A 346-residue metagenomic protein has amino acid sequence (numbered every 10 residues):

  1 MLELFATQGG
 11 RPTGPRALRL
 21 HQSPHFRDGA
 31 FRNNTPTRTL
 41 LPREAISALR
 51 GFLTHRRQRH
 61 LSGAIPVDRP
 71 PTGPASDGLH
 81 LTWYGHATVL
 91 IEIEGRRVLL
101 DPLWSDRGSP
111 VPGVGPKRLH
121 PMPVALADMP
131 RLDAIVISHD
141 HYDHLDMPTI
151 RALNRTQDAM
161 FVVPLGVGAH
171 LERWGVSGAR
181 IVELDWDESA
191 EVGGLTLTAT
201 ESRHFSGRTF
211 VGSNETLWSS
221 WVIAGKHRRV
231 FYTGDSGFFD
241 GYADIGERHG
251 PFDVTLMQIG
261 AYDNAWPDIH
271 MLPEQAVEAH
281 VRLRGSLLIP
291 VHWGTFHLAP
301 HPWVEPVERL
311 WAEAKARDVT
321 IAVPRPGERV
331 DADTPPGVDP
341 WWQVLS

Functional and structural regions predicted by a protein language model:
M1-D128, I223-G234, D253-I259, K315-R317: Metallo-beta-lactamase
L2-G10, G14-G29, N33, A134 (+4 more regions): Cap/insert and terminal regions of metallo-dependent hydrolase folds
R57-S76, P164-R228, R309-R329, D333-P336: Metallo-beta-lactamase
V89-E94, E191-F252, P267, M271-Q275: Catalytic core of the metallo-beta-lactamase
L100-D101, F161-V162, G178-D187, D253-Q258: Short hydrophobic/aromatic-enriched beta-strand-loop microsegments
L103, D140, S202, G260 (+1 more regions): Flexible loop residues that form catalytic and substrate-binding hotspots at small-molecule/glycan-binding clefts
W104-P121, F205-G212, D263-I269, H297: Acidic/histidine-rich helix-loop elements that form or flank divalent-metal/phosphate-binding sites at the catalytic
P112-V162, G250-L256: Active-site metal-binding motif and surrounding structural segment of the metallo-beta-lactamase
